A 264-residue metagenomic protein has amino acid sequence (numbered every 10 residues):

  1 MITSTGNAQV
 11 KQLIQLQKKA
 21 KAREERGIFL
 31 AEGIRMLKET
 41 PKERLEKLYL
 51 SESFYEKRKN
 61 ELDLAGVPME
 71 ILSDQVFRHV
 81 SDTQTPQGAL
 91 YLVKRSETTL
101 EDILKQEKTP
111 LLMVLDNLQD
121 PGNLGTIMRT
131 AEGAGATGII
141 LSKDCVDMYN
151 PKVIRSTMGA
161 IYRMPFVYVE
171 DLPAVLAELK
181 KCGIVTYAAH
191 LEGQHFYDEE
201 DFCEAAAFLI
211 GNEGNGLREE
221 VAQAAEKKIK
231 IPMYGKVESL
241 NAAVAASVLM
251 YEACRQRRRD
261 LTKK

Functional and structural regions predicted by a protein language model:
M1-Q84: N-terminal positively charged helical leader segments and presequences
G27, L115-Q119, K230-E238: Short pre-catalytic strand/loop immediately N-terminal to key active-site residues, enriched for Gly-Thr
R44, L64-A65, T157, Y162 (+2 more regions): Short, structured coil segments at secondary-structure junctions
Y91: Glycine-rich phosphate-binding loops that contact phosphosugars or nucleotide phosphates
T98, L104-G193: RNA substrate-binding interface of SAM-dependent RNA methyltransferases
T130-A134, M148, V153-I161, E219-K264: Structured adenosyl-cofactor binding patch, chiefly the S-adenosyl-L-methionine
Y187-V237: Active-site/ligand-binding-proximal alpha/beta "capping" segment
